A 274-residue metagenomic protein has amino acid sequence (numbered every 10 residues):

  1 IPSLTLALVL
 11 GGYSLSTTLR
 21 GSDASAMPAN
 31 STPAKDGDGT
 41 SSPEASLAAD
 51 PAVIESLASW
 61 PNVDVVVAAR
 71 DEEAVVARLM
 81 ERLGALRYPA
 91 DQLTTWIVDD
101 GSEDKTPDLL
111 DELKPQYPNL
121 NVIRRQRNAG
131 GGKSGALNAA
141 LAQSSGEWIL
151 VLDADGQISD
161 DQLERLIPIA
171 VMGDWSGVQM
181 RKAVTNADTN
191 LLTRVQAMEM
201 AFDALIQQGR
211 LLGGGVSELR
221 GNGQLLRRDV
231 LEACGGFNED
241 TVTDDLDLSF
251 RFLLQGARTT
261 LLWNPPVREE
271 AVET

Functional and structural regions predicted by a protein language model:
I1-L57: N-terminal membrane-anchoring/stem segments of glycan-assembly enzymes
D50, E72-A85: Short, well-formed alpha-helical segments that are part of the catalytic scaffolds of diverse glycosyltransferases
P61-D64, T94, E232, D247: Cell-envelope/extracellular polymer assembly enzymes that use nucleotide-activated donors
E81-R127: Acidic donor-binding segment of Leloir-type glycosyltransferases
G101-E103, D155-I158, A183-T185, L225 (+3 more regions): A short, conserved beta-strand element in the Rossmann-like catalytic core that flanks the donor/metal-binding loop
K114-Q126, G130-E147, D160-V242, L253: Long helical/loop segments within the catalytic core of UDP-sugar-dependent glycosyltransferases, especially the large
G214, D240, S249-V267: Catalytic donor-sugar/metal-binding loop of nucleotide-sugar-dependent glycosyltransferases
